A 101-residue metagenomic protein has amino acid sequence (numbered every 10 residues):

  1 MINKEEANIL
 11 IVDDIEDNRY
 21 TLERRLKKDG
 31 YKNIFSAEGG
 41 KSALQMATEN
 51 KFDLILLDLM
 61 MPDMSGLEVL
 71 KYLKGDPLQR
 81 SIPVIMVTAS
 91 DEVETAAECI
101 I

Functional and structural regions predicted by a protein language model:
M1-L10: Non-catalytic signal-transmission and effector/linker regions of two-component phosphorelay proteins
E16-F35: Two-component/phosphorelay signaling modules centered on CheY-like receiver
S36-L54: Acidic, metal-coordinating helix/loop segments flanking the phosphotransfer/catalytic sites of two-component signaling
G39-S42, S65-K71, D91: Acidic catalytic/metal-coordinating carboxylates
Q45, L67-R80, E98: Short amphipathic alpha-helix used as the core "switch/output" element in two-component signaling
M61: Receiver (REC) domain active-site loop signature in two-component systems and cognate sites in sensor histidine kinases
D76, S90-D91: Short, conserved "switch-loop" micro-motifs in signal-transduction and mechanochemical regulators
